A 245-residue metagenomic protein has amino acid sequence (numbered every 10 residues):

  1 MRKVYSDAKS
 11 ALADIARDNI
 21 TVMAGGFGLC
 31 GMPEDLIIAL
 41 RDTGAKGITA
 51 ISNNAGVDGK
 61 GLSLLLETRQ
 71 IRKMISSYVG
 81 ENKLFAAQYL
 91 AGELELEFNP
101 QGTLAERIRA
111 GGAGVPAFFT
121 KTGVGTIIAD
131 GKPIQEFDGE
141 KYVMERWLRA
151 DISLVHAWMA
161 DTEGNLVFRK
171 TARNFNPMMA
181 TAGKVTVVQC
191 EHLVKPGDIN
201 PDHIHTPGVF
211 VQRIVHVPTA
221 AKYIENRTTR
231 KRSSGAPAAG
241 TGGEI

Functional and structural regions predicted by a protein language model:
M1-I245: Conserved alpha/beta enzyme-core scaffold
